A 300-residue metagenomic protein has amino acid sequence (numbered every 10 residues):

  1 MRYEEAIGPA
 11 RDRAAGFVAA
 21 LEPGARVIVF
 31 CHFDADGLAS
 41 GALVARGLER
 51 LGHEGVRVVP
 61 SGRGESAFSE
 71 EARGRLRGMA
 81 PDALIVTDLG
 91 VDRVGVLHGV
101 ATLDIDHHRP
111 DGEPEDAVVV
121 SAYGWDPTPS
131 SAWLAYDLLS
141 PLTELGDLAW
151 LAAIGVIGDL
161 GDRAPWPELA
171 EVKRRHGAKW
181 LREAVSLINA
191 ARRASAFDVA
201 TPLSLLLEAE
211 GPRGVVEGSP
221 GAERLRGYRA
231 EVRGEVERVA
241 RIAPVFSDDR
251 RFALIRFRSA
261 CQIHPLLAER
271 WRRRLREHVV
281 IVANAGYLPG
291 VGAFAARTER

Functional and structural regions predicted by a protein language model:
M1-S186, F252, Q262-A268, R272-V280 (+1 more regions): Replace "Mg2+/Mn2+-dependent" with "divalent metal-dependent
Y3, F33, G124, T143 (+6 more regions): Generic alpha-helical structural element
G161-A240: Accessory alpha-helical/coil subdomains and C-terminal extensions that flank or cap enzyme catalytic cores
L205-R300: Gly/His-enriched, cation/cofactor- and phosphate-binding structural elements
